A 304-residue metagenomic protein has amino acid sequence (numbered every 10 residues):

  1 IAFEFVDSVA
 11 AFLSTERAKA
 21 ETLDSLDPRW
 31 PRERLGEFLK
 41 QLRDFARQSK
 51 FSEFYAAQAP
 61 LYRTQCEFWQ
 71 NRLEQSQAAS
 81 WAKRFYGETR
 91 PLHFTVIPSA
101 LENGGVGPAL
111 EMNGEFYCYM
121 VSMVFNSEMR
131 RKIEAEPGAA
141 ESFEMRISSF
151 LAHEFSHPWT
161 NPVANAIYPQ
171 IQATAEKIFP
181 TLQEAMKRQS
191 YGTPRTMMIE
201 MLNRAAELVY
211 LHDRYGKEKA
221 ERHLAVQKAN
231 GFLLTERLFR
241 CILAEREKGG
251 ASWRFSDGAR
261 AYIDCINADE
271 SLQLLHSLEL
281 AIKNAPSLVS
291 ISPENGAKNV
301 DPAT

Functional and structural regions predicted by a protein language model:
I1-L73, T89, M112: Non-catalytic architectural context of zinc metalloproteases
I1-V6, P162-N230: Post-HExxH zinc-binding segment in Zn-dependent metallohydrolases
L23-D24, G107-M145: Active-site scaffold of zinc-dependent metalloenzymes
S25-P28, R63-R72, E136-E141, R146 (+1 more regions): Second-shell loop/turn segments in exported
L61-F125: Auxiliary, metal-adjacent structural segments of Zn-dependent hydrolase domains
M145-A166: Active-site recognition of the HExxH zinc-binding catalytic motif
A205-A285: Pan-zinc metallopeptidase signature
L274-T304: N-terminal non-catalytic regions of secreted/periplasmic and cell-surface proteins
